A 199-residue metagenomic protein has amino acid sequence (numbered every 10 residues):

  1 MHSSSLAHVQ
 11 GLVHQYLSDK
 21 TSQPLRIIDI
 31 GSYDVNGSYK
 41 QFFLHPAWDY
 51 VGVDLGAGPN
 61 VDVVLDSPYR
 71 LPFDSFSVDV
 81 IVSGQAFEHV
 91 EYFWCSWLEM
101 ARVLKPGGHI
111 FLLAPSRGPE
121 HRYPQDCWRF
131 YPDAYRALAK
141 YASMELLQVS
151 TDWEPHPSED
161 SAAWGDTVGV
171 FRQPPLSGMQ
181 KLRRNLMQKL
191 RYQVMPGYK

Functional and structural regions predicted by a protein language model:
M1-T21: Class I SAM-dependent methyltransferase Rossmann-like catalytic core, especially the SAM/SAH-binding loop
S3, H14, P68, A101 (+1 more regions): Generic N-terminal initiation segments characterized by hydrophobic and/or small/turn-forming residues
V13-L17, V35, W153: Short regulatory "switch" loops immediately downstream of catalytic or recognition motifs within protein catalytic
K20, V63, E159-S161: Generic marker of residues within folded, mature protein domains
Q23-H121, P132-R136: Conserved SAM-binding loop
E91-K105, H109-K199: S-adenosyl-L-methionine-dependent methyltransferase catalytic module, highlighting the catalytic core
